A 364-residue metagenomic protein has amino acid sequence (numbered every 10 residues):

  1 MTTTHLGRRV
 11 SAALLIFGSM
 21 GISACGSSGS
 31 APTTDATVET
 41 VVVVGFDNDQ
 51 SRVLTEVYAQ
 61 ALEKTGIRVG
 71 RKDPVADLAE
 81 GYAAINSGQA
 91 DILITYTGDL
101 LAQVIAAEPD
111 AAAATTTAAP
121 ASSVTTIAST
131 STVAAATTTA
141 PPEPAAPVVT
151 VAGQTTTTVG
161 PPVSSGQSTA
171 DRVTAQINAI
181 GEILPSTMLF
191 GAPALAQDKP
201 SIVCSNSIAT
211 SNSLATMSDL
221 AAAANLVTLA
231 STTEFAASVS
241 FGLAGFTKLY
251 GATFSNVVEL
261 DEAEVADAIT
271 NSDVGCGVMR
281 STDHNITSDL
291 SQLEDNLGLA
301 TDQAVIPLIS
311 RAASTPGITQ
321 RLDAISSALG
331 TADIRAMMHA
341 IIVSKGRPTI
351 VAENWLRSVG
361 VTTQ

Functional and structural regions predicted by a protein language model:
M1-L14: Bacterial N-terminal signal peptides that target proteins for export
S19-A24: C-terminal motif of bacterial Sec signal peptides marking the signal peptidase cleavage site
G26-G29: Bacterial signal peptide processing site
V38-V75, A194-A266, G346-I350: Bilobed "Venus flytrap"/periplasmic-binding protein-like clamshell domains and structurally analogous long
D77-L78, G88-L101, A175-Q176, S205 (+4 more regions): Beta->alpha turn/N-cap motifs
N86-T95, A224-V227, S255, E264-V265 (+1 more regions): Alpha-to-beta junction loops
V104-V124, A128, A134-A136, A140-T155 (+5 more regions): Ligand-binding "clamshell"
Q197-T210, D302-R321: A bilobed periplasmic-binding-protein/Venus flytrap-type ligand-binding module shared by bacterial periplasmic
